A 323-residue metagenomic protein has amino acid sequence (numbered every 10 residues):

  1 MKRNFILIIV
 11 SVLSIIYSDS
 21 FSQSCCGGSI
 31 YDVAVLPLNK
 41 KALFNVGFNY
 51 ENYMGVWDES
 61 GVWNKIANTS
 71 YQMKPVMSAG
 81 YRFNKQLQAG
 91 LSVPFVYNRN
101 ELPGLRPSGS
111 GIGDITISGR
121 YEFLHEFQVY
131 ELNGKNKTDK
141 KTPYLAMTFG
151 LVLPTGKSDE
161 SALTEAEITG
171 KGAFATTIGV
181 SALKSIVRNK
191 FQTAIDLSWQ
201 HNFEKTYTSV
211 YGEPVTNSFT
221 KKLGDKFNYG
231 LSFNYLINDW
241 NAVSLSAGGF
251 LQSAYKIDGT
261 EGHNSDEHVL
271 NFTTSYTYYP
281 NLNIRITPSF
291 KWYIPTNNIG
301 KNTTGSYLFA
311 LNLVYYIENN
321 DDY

Functional and structural regions predicted by a protein language model:
S20-G55, H125-Y144, E318-Y323: Outer-membrane beta-barrel biogenesis signature
K40, Y71-P75, S110-I117, K141-P143 (+5 more regions): Residues that define the transmembrane beta-barrel architecture of outer-membrane proteins
A42, M54, Q86-A89, H125-V129 (+4 more regions): Repeated loop/turn-to-beta-strand initiation elements of outer-membrane beta-barrel proteins
V46-F48, M77-Y81, L91, I117-Y121 (+7 more regions): Residues on the lipid-exposed face of transmembrane beta-strands in outer-membrane beta-barrel proteins
F48-M54, V93-R99, F123, L151-K157 (+5 more regions): Transmembrane beta-strands of outer-membrane beta-barrel pores
N49-K74, A162-I168: Surface-exposed strand-loop-strand hairpins of Gram-negative outer-membrane beta-barrel proteins
G55-W57, W63-K65, Y207-Y323: Outer membrane beta-barrel transmembrane domains
G104-K222: Outer-membrane pore/translocation modules
